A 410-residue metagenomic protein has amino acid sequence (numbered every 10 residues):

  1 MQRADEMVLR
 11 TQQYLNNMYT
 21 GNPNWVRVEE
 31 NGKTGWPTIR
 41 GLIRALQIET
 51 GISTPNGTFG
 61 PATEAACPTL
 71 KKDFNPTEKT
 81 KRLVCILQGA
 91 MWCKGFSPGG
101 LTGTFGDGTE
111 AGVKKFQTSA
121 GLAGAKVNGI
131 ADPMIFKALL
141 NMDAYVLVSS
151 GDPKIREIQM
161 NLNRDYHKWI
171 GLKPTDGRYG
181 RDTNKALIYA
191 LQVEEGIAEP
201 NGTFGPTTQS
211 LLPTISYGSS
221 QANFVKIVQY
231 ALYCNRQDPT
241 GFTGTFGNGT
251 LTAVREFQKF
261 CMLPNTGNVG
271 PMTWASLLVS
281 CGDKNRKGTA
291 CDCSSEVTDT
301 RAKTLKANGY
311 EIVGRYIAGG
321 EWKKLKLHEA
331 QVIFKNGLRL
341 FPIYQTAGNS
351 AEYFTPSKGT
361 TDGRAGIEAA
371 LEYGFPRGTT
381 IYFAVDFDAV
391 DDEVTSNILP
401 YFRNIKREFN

Functional and structural regions predicted by a protein language model:
M1-I312, Y316-E321: Cell-envelope/ECM-targeting effectors and their regulatory/trafficking segments
P76, L147-V148, T360-D362, Y401-N404: Short, low-complexity, polar/charged sequence segments that are solvent-exposed and flexible
K287-C293, I312-R315, F334, L338-I343 (+2 more regions): Hydrophobic faces of well-ordered beta-strands that scaffold small-molecule active sites in alpha/beta enzyme cores
A302, A330, G363-I367, L399-K406: Generic structural signal for well-ordered alpha-helices, preferentially at hydrophobic/aromatic core positions
K306, L371-G374, K406-F409: N-terminal cationic-hydrophobic initiation segments that often serve targeting/anchoring roles
W322-A389, E393: Substrate-binding cleft of extracellular glycoside hydrolase catalytic domains
Y382-N410: Catalytic domains of cell-wall/extracellular-matrix polysaccharide-remodeling enzymes, centered on de-N-acetylation
